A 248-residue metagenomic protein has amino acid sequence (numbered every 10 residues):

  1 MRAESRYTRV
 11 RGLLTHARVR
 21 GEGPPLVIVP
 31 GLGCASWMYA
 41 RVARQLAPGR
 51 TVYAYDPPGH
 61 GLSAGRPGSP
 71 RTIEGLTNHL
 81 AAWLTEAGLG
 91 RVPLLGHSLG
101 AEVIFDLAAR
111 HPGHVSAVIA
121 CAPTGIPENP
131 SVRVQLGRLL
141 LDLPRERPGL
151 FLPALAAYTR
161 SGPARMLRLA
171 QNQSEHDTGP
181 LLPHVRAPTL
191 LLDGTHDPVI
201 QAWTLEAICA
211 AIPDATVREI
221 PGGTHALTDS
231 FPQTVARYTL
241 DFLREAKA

Functional and structural regions predicted by a protein language model:
M1-L26, A47-R50, L89-G90, R160 (+1 more regions): Alpha/beta-hydrolase fold catalytic core
V10, R18, Y53-L95, R237: Active-site loop/oxyanion-hole signature of alpha/beta-hydrolase fold enzymes
L13-L62: Conserved HGGG/HGGXW glycine-rich cap/lid loop of the alpha/beta-hydrolase fold
G90-N129: Conserved hydrolase catalytic core segment
F151-P180: Hydrophobic, aromatic-rich cap/lid helix
H184-V185, L191-D193, D197: Short beta-strand/loop motif that positions the catalytic acidic residue of the alpha/beta-hydrolase fold
T195-I200, H225-A226: Acidic catalytic loop of the alpha/beta-hydrolase fold
G223-T234: Catalytic histidine-centered segment of alpha/beta-hydrolase-like enzymes
